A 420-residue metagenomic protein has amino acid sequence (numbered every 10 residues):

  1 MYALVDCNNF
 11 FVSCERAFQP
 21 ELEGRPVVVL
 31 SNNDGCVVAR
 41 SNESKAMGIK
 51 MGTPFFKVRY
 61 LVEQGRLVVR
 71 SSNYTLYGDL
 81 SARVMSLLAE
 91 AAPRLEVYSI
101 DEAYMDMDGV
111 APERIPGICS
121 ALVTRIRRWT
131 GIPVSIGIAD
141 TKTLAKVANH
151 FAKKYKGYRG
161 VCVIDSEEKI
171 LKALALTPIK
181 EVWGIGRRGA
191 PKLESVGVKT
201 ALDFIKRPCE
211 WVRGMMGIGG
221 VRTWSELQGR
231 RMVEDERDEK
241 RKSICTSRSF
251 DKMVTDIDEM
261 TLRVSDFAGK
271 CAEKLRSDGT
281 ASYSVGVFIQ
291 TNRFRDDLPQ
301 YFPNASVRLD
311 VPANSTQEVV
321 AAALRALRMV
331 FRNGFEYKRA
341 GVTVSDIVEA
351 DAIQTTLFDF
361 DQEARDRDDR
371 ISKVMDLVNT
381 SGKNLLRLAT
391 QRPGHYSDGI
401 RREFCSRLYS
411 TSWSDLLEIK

Functional and structural regions predicted by a protein language model:
M1-S225, D235, Q362-K420: Gly/Gly-Pro- and Ser/Thr-rich, intrinsically disordered tail segments characteristic of DNA damage-repair and tolerance
R25, V134, Y283-V285, A340: Change "...and in nucleic-acid phosphodiester-cleaving endonucleases..." to "...and in nucleic-acid processing enzymes
C36-V38, G160-C162, L298-P303, A352-T355: Short, well-ordered strand-loop elements centered on a beta-strand within folded domains, enriched for acidic residues
Y98-E102, A139-K142, T280-S284, F335-R339: Short Gly/Ser/Thr- and Asp/Glu-enriched loop/turn motifs at secondary-structure junctions
A103-G109, N304-D310, Q354-D359: Short, hydrophobic beta-strand segments
G109-V110, T141-A145, Q290-R295, V344-A350: Short, internal active-site loops enriched in acidic
E181, G189-E336, A352: DNA-contacting surface of Y-family translesion DNA polymerases
L324-S381, L386-R387: C-terminal hydrophobic structural anchor segments that stabilize assembly/packing rather than catalytic chemistry
